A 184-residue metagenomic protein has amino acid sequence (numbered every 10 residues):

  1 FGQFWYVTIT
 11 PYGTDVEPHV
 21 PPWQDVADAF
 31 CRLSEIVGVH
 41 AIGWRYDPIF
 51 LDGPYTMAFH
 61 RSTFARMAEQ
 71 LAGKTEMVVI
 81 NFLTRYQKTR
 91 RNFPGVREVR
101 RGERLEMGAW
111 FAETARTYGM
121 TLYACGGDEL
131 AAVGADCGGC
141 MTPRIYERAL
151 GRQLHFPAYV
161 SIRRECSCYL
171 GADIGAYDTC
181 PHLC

Functional and structural regions predicted by a protein language model:
F1-M107: Conserved AdoMet/S-adenosylmethionine-binding subsite of the radical SAM
E17-P22, P54, R148-G151, V160-R163 (+1 more regions): Short linear motifs at secondary-structure transitions and domain/linker junctions
S34, V39-A41, G119-M120, C166-G171: Solvent-exposed, well-ordered amphipathic alpha-helical segments that flank/support binding or catalytic loops
K74, T117-Y118, L183: Structured helix-beta-strand junction loops
G102-S167: A C-terminal junction/extension of Radical SAM enzymes
R164, L170-C184: Local cysteine-cluster metal-coordination motifs and their immediate loop/turn environment, predominantly Fe-S cluster
